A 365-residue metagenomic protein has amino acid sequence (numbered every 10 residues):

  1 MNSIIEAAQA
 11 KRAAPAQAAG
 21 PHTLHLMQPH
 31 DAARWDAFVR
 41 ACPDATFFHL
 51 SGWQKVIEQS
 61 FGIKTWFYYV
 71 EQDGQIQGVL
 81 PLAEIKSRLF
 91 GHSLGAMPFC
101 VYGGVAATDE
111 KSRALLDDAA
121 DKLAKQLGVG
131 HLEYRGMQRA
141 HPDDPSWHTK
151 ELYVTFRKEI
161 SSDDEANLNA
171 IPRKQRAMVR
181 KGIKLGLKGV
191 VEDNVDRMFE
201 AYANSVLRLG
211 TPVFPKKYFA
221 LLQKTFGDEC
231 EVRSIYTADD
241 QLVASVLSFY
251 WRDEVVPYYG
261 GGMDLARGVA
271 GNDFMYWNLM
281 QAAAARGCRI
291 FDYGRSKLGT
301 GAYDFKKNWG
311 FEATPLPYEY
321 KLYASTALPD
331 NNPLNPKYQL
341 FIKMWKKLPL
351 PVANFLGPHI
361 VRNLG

Functional and structural regions predicted by a protein language model:
N2-A19, E84, Q138-A166, R289-G365: Active-site/acyl-donor-binding loops of N-acyltransferases
P21-D73, L80-F90, G136-G268: A conserved beta-strand-loop-helix scaffold within acyl/acetyltransferase catalytic domains
Y68-L80, S87-L89, C100, S112-L123 (+2 more regions): Aromatic (often tryptophan-rich) hydrophobic motifs at membrane interfaces
G95-Y102: N-terminal cap/recognition module
M97, N169-M178, N332-Q339: Short intrinsically disordered coil segments
Y102-T108: The substrate-binding groove and active-site-proximal loops of carbohydrate-active enzymes, especially glycoside
K111-T155: Non-catalytic accessory segments adjacent to catalytic cores
